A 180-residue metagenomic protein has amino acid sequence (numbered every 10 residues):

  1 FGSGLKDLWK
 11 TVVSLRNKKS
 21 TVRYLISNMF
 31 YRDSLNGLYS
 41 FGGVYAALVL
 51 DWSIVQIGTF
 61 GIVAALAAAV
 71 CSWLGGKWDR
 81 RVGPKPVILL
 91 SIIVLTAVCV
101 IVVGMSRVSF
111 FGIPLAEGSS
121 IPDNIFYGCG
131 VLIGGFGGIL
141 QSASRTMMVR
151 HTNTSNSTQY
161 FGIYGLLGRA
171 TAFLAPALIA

Functional and structural regions predicted by a protein language model:
F1-L25: Juxtamembrane intracellular "pre-TM" segments in multi-pass secondary transporters
S40-I57: Short amphipathic helix-loop junctions that connect adjacent transmembrane helices in Major Facilitator Superfamily/SLC
I54-V55, T154-Y164: Loop-to-transmembrane helix entry/capping segments in MFS-fold secondary transporters and related SLC/MFSD carriers
V70-P84, F110: Helix-to-loop junctions at the C-terminal end of transmembrane segments in multipass secondary transporters
R80-L95: Cytoplasmic membrane-interface "Motif A"-like loop-to-helix N-cap segments of 12-TM Major Facilitator Superfamily
V94-S119: C-terminal ends and interior cores of transmembrane alpha-helices in multi-pass membrane transporters/permeases
P114-I139: Hydrophobic core of transmembrane alpha-helices in multi-pass small-molecule transporters, especially MFS/SLC-type
I139-N153: Intracellular juxtamembrane helix-capping segments at the cytosolic ends of symmetry-related transmembrane helices
